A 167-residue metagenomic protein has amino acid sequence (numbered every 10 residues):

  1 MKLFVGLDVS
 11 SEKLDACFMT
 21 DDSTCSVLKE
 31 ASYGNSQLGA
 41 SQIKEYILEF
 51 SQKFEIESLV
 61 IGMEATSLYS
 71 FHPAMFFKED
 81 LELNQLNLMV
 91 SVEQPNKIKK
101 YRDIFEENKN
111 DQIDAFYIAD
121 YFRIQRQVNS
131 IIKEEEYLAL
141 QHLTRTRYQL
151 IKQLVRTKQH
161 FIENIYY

Functional and structural regions predicted by a protein language model:
M1-Y167: Phosphate- and other anionic-substrate recognition elements at nucleic-acid/protein interfaces
